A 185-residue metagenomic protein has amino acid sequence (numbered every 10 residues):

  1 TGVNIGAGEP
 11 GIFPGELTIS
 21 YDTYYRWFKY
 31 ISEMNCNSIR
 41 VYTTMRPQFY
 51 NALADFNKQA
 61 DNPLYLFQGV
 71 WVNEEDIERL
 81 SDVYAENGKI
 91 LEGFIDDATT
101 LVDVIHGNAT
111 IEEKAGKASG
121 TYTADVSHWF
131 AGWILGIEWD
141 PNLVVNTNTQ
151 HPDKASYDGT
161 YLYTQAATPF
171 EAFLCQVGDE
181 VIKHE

Functional and structural regions predicted by a protein language model:
T1-K58: Active-site-adjacent substrate/metal-binding segments within catalytic domains of carbohydrate-active enzymes
E33, R40, Q59-E185: Active-site region of glycoside hydrolase catalytic domains
